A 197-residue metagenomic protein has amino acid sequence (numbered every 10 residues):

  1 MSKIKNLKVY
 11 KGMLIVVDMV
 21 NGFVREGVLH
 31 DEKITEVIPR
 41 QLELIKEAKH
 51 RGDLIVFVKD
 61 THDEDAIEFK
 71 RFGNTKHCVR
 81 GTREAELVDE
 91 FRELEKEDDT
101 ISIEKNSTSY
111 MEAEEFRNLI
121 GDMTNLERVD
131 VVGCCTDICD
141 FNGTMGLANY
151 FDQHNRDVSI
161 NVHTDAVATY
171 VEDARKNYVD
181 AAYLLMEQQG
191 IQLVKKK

Functional and structural regions predicted by a protein language model:
S2-M13, H50, T75-K197: Active-site-adjacent betaalpha module
Y10-L14, G27-T61: A short alpha/beta connector and helix-capping loop motif
I15-V16, V20, V58, H163: Generic enzyme active-site microenvironment
M19-G27: Short acidic, Gly/Ser-rich segments with clustered Asp/Glu that frequently serve as metal-coordination loops in enzyme
G22, D63-E64, A168-Y170: Active-site loop signature of alpha/beta-hydrolase-fold enzymes
V28-L29, F69-K70, N142-M145: Short amphipathic alpha-helical segments
V56-A85: A basic- and aromatic-enriched beta-loop-alpha substructure that forms the phosphate/nucleotide- and DNA/RNA-contacting
